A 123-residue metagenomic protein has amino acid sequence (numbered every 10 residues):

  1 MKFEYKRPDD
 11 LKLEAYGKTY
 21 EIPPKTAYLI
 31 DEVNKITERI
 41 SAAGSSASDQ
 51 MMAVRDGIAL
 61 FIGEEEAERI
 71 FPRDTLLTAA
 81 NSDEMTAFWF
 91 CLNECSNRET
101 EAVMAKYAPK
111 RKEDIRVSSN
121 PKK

Functional and structural regions predicted by a protein language model:
M1-L11: Short acidic, Pro/Gly- and aromatic-enriched capping/linker segments at domain boundaries
Y20-I22: Short, isolated positions in well-ordered beta-strands
A27-K123: Short, surface-exposed, charged amphipathic helix/loop patches that serve as local interaction elements
